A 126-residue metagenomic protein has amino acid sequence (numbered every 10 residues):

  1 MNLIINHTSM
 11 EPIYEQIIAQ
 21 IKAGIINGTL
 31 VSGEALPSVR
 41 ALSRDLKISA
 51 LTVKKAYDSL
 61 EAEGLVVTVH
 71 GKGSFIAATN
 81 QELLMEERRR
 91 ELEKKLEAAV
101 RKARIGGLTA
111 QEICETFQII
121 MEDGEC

Functional and structural regions predicted by a protein language model:
M1-A35, A41, R90, K94 (+1 more regions): Extreme N-terminal segment that seeds HTH/winged-HTH DNA-binding domains in transcriptional regulators
Y14, S38, K72-R89: Short, cationic-aromatic polyanion-contact patches
T29-L30, E34, E61-G71, A77-A78: Beta-hairpin "wing" of winged helix-turn-helix
A35-L46, L60: A short alpha-helical element within helix-turn-helix/winged-helix DNA-binding domains across DNA-binding proteins
D45, S59-G64, G106, D123: Residue cluster at the C-terminal edge of the helix-turn-helix DNA-binding motif
L51: Key DNA-contact positions within bacterial/archaeal DNA-binding proteins
